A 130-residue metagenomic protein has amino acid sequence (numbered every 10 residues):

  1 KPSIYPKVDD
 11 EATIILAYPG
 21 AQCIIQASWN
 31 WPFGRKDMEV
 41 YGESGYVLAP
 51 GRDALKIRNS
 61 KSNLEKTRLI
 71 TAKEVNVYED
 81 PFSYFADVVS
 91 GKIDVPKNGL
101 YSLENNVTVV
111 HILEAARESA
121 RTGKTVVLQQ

Functional and structural regions predicted by a protein language model:
K1-A54, S83-K92: Contiguous beta-strand/loop segments that form the cofactor/metal-binding neighborhood of enzyme cores
S3, E74, V95: Generic anion/oxyanion-binding catalytic loop in active/binding sites
G34-E39, R58-S62, K66-L69: A short, polar/proline- and glycine-enriched secondary-structure boundary/capping micro-motif
R35, V77-D80, H111: Generic recognition of short, well-ordered alpha-helical interface segments
K66-A72, V126-L128: Generic detection of short hydrophobic beta-strand segments and adjacent strand-loop junctions
T71-S83: Active-site loop of classical SDR/Rossmann-like NAD(P)-dependent oxidoreductases, centered on the catalytic Tyr-X3-Lys
Y84-Q130: C-terminal helix-rich "cap/oligomerization" subdomain common to oxidoreductases
